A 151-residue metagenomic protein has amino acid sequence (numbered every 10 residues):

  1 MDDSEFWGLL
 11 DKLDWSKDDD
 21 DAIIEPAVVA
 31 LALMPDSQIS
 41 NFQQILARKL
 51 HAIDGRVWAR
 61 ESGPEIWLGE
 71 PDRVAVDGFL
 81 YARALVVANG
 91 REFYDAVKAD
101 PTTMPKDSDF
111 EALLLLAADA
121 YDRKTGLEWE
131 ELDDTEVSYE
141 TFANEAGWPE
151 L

Functional and structural regions predicted by a protein language model:
M1-L151: Contiguous interface-forming segments/domains that mediate binding rather than catalysis
